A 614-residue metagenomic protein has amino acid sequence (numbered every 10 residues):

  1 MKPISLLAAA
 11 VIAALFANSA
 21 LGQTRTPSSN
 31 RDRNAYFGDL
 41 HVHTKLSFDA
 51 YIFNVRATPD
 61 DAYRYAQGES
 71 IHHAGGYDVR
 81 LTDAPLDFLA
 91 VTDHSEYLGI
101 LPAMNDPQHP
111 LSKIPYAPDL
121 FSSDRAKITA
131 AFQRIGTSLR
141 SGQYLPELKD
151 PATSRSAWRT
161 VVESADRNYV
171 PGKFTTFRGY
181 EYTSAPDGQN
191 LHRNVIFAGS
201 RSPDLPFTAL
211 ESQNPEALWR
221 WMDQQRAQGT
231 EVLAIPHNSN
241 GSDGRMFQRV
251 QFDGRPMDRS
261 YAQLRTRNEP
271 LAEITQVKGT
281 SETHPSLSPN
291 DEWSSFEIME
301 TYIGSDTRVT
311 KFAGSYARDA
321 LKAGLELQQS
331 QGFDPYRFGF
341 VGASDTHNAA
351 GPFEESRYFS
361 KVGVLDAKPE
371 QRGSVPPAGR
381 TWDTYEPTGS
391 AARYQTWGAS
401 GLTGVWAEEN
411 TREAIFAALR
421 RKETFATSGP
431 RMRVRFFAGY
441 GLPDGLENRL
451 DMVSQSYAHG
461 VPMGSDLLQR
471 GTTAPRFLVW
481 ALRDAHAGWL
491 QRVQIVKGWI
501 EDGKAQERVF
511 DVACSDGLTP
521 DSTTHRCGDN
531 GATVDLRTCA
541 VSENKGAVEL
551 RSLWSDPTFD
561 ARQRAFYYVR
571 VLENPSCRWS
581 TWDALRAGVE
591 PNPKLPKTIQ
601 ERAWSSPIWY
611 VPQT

Functional and structural regions predicted by a protein language model:
K2-A20: Gram-negative bacterial Sec-dependent N-terminal signal peptides
Q23-P59, Y63-A66, S70-D119, E147-D150 (+4 more regions): C-terminal functional module detector
L111-Y144: Aromatic- and acidic-residue-enriched carbohydrate-binding clefts of CAZyme catalytic domains
S141, R201-P206: Active-site gating/metal-coordination segments in enzymes
R155, R159: Aromatic- and glycine-enriched glycan-recognition loops and surfaces that form the carbohydrate-binding subsites
I196-A198: Long, charge-dense tracts
R201, E211-Q213: Conserved, charged catalytic cores of large soluble enzymes
A217-L218: Acidic, metal/ion-coordinating pockets
